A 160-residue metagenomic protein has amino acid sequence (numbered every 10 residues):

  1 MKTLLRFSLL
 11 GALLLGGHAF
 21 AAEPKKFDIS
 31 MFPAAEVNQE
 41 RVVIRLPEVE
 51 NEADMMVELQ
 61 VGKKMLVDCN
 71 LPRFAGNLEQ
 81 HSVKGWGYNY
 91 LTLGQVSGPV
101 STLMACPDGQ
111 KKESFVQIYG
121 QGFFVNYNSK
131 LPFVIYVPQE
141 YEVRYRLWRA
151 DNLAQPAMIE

Functional and structural regions predicted by a protein language model:
M1-S8: Bacterial N-terminal signal peptides that target proteins for export
S8-G16: Bacterial N-terminal signal peptides
G17-A21: Sec/Tat signal peptide C-region and signal peptidase I cleavage site
A22-V42, E48-K64, G98-K111, D151-E160: Long, disordered, Ser/Thr/Pro-rich
S30, R45-P47, Q60-G62, G94 (+3 more regions): A structural detector for beta-sheet-dominated domains
E36-N38, N51-A53, G85, Y127-S129 (+1 more regions): Solvent-exposed loop and beta-edge segments used for protein-protein assembly and interaction
A53-Q121: Mature extracytoplasmic domains of secretory-pathway proteins
N126-E160: C-terminal partner/receptor-binding element of secreted or periplasmic proteins
